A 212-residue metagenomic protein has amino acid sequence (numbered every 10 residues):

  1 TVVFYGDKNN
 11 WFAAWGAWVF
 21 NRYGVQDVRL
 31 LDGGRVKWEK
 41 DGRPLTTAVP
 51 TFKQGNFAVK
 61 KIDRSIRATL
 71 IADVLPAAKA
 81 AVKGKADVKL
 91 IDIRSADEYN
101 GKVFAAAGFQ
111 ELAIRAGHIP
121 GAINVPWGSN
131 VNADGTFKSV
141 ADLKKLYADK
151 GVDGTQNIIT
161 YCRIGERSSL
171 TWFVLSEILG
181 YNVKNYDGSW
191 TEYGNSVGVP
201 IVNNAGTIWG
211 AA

Functional and structural regions predicted by a protein language model:
T1-K85, K102-V103, G117, R167-S189: Thiolate-centered catalytic microenvironments shared by cysteine-dependent enzyme domains
D7, D92-S95, R163: Short, well-ordered beta-to-alpha junction loops that form the rim of enzyme active sites and present histidine/acidic
L30, T47, D92, N124-P126 (+2 more regions): Structural signal for conserved beta-strand scaffold positions within catalytic alpha/beta enzyme cores
L45-F57, D142-Y147, N203-A212: A polyampholytic, Gly/Pro-enriched intrinsically disordered region
K60-A68, A148-D149, T155-I158: Extended, charge-rich low-complexity interaction segments
A78-G154, N195, G206: Positively charged, proline/Ser/Thr-rich regional signature most characteristic of the Rhodanese/CDC25-like
K145, T155-G206: C-terminal soluble interaction/assembly domains
